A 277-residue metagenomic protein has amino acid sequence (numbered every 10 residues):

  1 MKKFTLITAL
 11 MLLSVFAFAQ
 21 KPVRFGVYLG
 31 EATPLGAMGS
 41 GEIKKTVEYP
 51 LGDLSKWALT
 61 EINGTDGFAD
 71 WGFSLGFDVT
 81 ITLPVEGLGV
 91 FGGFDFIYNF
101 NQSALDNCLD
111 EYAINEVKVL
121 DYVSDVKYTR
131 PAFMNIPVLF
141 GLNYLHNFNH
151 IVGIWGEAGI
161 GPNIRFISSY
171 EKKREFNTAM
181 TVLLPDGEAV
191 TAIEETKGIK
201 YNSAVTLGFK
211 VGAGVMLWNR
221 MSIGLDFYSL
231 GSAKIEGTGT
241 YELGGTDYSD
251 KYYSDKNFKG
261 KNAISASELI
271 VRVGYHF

Functional and structural regions predicted by a protein language model:
L10-F18: Hydrophobic h-region of N-terminal signal peptides that target proteins for export in Gram-negative bacteria
Q20-P84, R165, A179, G187-A189 (+1 more regions): Short glycine/proline- and aromatic-enriched beta-strand/turn motifs that initiate or cap beta-hairpins
K21-V23, A69-L75, R130-V138, V152 (+3 more regions): Residues that define the transmembrane beta-barrel architecture of outer-membrane proteins
V27-E31, F73-L83, F94-Y98, V138-Y144 (+4 more regions): Residues on the lipid-exposed face of transmembrane beta-strands in outer-membrane beta-barrel proteins
A37-P50, Q102-N115, F166-D186, I235-G244: Outer-membrane beta-barrel translocator domains and adjoining extracellular loop/strand segments of Gram-negative
M38, A204-F277: Predominantly the C-terminal beta-signal and adjacent terminal strand-loop region of outer-membrane beta-barrel
W57-D66, D121-T129, I193-K200, S254-K261: Extracellular loop and loop/strand-boundary signature of outer-membrane beta-barrel proteins
V85-V90, H150-V152, N219-I223: Repeated loop/turn-to-beta-strand initiation elements of outer-membrane beta-barrel proteins
